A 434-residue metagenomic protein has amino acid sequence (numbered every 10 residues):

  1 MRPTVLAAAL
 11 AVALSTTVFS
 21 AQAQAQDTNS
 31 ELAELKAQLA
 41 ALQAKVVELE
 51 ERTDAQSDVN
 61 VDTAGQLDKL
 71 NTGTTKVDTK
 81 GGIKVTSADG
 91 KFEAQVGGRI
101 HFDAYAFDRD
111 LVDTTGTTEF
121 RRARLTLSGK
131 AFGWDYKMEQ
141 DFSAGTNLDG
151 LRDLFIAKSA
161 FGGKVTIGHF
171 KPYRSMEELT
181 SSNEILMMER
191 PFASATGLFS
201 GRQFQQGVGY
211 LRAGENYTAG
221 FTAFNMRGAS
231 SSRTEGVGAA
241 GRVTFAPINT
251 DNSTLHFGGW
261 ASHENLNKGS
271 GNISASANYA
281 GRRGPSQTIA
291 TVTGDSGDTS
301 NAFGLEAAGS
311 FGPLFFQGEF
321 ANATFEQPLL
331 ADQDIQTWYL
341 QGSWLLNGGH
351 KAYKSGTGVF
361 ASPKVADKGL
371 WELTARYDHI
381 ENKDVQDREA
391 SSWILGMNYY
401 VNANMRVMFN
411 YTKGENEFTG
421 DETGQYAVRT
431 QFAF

Functional and structural regions predicted by a protein language model:
M1-Q24: Gram-negative bacterial Sec-dependent N-terminal signal peptides
A7, A21-R99, L346, K351-T357: N-terminal periplasmic/intermembrane-space "pro-region" immediately following the signal or transit peptide
E31-E34, E50, E139, E189 (+3 more regions): Acidic-residue sensor for enzyme active/binding pockets
G73, T115-G116, G197-G201, G294-D298 (+1 more regions): Short Gly/Pro-enriched turn/cap motifs at secondary-structure boundaries
D78-N267, Y339-V365, E372-T374, D378 (+2 more regions): Outer membrane beta-barrel
L111-V112, A261, S270-F434: Outer-membrane beta-barrel pore domains
